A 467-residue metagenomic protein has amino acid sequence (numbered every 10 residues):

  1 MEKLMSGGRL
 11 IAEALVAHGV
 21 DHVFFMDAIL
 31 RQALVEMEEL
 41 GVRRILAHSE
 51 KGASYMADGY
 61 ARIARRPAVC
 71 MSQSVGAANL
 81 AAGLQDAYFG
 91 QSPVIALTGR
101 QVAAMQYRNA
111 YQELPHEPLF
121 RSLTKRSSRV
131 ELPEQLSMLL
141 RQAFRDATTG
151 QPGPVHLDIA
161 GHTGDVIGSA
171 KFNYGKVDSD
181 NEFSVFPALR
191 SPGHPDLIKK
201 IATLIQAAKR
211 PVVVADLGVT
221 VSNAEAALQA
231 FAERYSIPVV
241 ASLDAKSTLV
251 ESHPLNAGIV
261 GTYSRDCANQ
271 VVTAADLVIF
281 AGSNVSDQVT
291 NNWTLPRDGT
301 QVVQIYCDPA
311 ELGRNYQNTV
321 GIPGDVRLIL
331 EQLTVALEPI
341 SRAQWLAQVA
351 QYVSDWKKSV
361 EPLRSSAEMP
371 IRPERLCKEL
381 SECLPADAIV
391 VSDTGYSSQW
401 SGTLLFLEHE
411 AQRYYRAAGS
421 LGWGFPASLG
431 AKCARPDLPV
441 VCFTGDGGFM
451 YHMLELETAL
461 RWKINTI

Functional and structural regions predicted by a protein language model:
M1-E2, E134, D180-S184, K199 (+2 more regions): Phosphate/pyrophosphate-binding active-site segments
R9-V20, G59-R65, Y88, D146-Q151 (+5 more regions): Glycine-rich phosphate/diphosphate-binding loops that line cofactor/substrate pockets in enzymes
I11-A12, V16-G19, F24-L30, V35-E36 (+1 more regions): Active-site diphosphate/adenylate-binding microenvironment
D21-F25, R43-I45, I63-Q101, V214-L217 (+3 more regions): A short, small-residue-rich loop immediately preceding and capping a beta-strand
R62, L217-V303, E408-L438, H452-L454: Glycine-rich, anion-gripping cofactor-binding loops and their flanking helix/strand elements in enzyme active sites
L97, Q106-Q112, A274, G313-N315 (+3 more regions): Thiamine diphosphate
L97-L139, A245-Q348: Glycine-rich, acidic loop regions that bind phosphate or pyrophosphate groups
Q142, D146-A207: Conformationally flexible catalytic loops at phosphate/diphosphate-handling active centers
